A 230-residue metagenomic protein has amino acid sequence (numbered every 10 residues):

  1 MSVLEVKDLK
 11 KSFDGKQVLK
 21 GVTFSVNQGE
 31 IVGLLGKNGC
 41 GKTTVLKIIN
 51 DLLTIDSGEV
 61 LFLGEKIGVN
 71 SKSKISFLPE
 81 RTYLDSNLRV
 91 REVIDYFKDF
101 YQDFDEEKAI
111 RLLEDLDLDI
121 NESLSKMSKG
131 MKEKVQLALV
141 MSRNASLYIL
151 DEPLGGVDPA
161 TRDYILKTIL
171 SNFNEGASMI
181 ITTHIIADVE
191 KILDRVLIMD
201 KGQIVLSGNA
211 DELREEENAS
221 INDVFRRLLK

Functional and structural regions predicted by a protein language model:
L4-V6, L19: Conserved structural motif at the start of ABC-family nucleotide-binding domains
L35-K37: The feature captures the beta-strand-to-loop junction immediately N-terminal to the Walker
N50: Helix-to-loop junction immediately C-terminal to a conserved catalytic motif
G58-S71: Conserved ABC transporter NBD signature motif
R81-V135: ABC-family P-loop ATPase nucleotide-binding domains
Y148-E152, V157: Catalytic Walker B motif of ABC-type/P-loop ATPase nucleotide-binding domains
S207-G208: ABC ATPase "signature
